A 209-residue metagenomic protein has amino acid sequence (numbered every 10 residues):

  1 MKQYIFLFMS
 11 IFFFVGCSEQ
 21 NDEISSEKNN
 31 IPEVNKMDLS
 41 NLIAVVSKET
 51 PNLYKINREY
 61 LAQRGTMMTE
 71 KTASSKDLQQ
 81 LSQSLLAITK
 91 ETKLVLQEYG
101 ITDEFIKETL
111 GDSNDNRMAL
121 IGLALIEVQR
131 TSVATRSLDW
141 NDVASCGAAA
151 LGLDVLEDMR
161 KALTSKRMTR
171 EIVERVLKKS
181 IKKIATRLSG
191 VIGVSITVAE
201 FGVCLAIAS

Functional and structural regions predicted by a protein language model:
M1-Y4, E19: Positively charged n-region of N-terminal signal peptides that target proteins for export
F6-S10: Hydrophobic helical h-region of N-terminal Sec-dependent signal peptides in bacterial secretory/periplasmic proteins
C17-A144: N-terminal propeptides/leader regions of secreted preproproteins that are proteolytically removed before maturation
W140-G202: Compositionally biased, low-complexity segments of secreted and virulence-associated proteins that act as
V203-S209: Juxtamembrane boundary at the C-terminal end of a transmembrane helix
